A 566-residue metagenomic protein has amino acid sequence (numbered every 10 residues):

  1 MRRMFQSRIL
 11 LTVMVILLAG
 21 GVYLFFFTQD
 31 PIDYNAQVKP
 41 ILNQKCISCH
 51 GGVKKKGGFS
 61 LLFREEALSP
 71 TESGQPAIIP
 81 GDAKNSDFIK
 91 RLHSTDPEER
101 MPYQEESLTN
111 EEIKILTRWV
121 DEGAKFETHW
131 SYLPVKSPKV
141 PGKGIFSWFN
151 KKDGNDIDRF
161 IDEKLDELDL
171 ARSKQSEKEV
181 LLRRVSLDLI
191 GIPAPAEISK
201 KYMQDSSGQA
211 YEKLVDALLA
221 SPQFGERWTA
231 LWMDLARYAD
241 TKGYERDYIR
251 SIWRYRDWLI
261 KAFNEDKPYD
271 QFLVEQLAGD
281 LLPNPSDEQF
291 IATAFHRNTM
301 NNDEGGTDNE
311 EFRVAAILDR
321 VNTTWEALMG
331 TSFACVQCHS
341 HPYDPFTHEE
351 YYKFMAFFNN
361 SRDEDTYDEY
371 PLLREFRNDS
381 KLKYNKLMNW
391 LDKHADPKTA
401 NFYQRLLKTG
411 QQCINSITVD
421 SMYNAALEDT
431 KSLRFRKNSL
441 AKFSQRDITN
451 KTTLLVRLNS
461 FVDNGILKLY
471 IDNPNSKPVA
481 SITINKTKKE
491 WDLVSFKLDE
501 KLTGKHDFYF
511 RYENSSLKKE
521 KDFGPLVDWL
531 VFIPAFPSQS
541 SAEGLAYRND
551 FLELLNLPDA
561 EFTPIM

Functional and structural regions predicted by a protein language model:
M1-V15: N-terminal Sec-pathway targeting helices
V15, G20-T28, L61, D96-E99 (+4 more regions): Short, structured secondary-structure elements that scaffold catalytic or ligand/cofactor-binding regions
D30-G51, K56-L61, T324-S332, D344: Local sequence-structure signature of Cys/Sec-based thiol-disulfide redox active-site neighborhoods
A36, Q44-K45, S86, R184 (+1 more regions): Structural detector for helix-capping/boundary residues
F59-Q75, L108: N-terminal, post-signal-peptide region of Sec/Tat-exported proteins
S69, E127-W148, V531-E553: Low-complexity, Pro/Ser/Thr- and charge-rich linker/hinge segments at domain boundaries
S73-D87, D363-W390: Short Fe-S-cluster ligation motifs
L387-T563: Extracytoplasmic
